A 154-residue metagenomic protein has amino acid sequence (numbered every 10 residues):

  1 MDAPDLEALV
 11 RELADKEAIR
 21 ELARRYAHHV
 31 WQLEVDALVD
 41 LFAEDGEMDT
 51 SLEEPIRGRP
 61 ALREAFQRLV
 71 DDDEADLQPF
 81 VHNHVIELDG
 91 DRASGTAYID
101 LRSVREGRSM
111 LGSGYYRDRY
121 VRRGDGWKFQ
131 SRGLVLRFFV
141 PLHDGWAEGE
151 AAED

Functional and structural regions predicted by a protein language model:
M1-H28, Q32, D36, D40: Short, low-complexity N-terminal intrinsically disordered segments enriched in polar/charged residues
D15, I19, G58, G112: Hydrophobic (often cysteine-bearing) scaffold residues that line and stabilize catalytic clefts of nucleotide/cofactor
V35-L101: A solvent-exposed, acidic/Ser-Thr-rich amphipathic alpha-helical stretch
P79-V81, L111-Y116: Short, surface-exposed coil-to-beta transition loops
S94, S113-H143: Short beta-strand edge/turn micro-motifs at domain boundaries
D100-R102, L134-V135: Short, solvent-exposed loop/turn segments at secondary-structure junctions
R102-S109: Short, cysteine-centered beta-strand-loop-beta hairpins and adjacent loop/turn segments enriched in charged/polar
V140-D154: Acidic/histidine-enriched, glycine/proline-rich intrinsically disordered or flexible terminal extensions
